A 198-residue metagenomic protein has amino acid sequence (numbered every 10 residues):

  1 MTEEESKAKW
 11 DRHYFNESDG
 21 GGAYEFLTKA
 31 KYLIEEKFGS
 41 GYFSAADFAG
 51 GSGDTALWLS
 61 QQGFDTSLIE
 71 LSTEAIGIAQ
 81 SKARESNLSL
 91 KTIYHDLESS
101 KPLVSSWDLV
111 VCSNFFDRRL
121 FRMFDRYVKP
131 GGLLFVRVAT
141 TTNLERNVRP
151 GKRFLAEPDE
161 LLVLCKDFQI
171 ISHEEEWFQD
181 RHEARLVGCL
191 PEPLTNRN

Functional and structural regions predicted by a protein language model:
M1-F38: S-adenosyl-L-methionine
G41-G51: Conserved class I S-adenosyl-L-methionine
S52-Q62: Conserved SAM-binding loop of SAM-dependent methyltransferases across substrates and taxa, primarily the Class I
S72-E74: Conserved SAM/SAH-binding beta-strand->alpha-helix loop
A79-Q80: Conserved SAM-binding loop
S86-L97: Conserved SAM-binding strand-loop segment of SAM-dependent methyltransferases
P102-L109: A short acidic, Gly/Pro-enriched loop at the edge of an enzyme's catalytic core that lines a small-molecule cofactor
G132-N143: Conserved beta-strand signature within the Rossmann-like core of class I S-adenosyl-L-methionine
